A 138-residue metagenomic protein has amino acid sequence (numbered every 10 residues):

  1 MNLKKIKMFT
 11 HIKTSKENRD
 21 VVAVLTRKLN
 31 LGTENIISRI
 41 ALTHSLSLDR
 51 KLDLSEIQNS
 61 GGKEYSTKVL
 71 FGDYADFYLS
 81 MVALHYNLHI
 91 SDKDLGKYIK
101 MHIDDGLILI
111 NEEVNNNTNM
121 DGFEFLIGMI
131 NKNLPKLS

Functional and structural regions predicted by a protein language model:
M1, S15-E17, S55-E56: Short amphipathic alpha-helical segments, especially helix-boundary/capping motifs
N2-I6: Beta-strand-rich domain onsets/edges
M8, S15-I36, I40, G62-V69 (+1 more regions): Surface-exposed, Lys/Arg-rich phosphate-binding patches that contact polyanionic backbones
I12, G32, K93, K97: Charge-dense, low-complexity intrinsically disordered segments
G32-I57, N111: Short, basic amphipathic alpha-helical segments that act as recognition/interaction helices in nucleic-acid-binding
S47-I90: Short, positively charged interaction helices/loops
G72-E124: Intrinsically disordered, low-complexity, charge-dense segments enriched in Lys/Arg and Glu/Asp interspersed
M120-S138: Glycine-rich, aromatic-bearing surface loops/beta-hairpins
